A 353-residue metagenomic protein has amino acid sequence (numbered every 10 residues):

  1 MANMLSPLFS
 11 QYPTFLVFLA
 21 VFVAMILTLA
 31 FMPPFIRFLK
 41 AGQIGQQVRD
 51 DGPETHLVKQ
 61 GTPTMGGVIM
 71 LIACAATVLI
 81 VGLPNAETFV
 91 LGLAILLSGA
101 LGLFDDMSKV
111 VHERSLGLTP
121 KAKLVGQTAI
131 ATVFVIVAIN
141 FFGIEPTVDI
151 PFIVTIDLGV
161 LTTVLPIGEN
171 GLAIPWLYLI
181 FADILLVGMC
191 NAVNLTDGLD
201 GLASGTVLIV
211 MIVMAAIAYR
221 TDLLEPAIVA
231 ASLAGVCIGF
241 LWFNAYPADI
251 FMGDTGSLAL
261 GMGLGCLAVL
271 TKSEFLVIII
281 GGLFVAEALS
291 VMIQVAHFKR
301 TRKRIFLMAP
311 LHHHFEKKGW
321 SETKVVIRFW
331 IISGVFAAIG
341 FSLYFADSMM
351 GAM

Functional and structural regions predicted by a protein language model:
A2-K40, I72-G102, M107, F134-V154 (+1 more regions): Alpha-helical transmembrane segments
T14-F22, L118-A129: Alpha-helical transmembrane segments and their helix-start/interface "positive-inside/aromatic belt" motifs in integral
F38-E54, S108-L116, P310: Flexible loop linkers connecting adjacent transmembrane helices in multi-pass alpha-helical membrane transporters
R49-T62, S115-Q127, K317: Juxtamembrane helix-capping/reentrant segments at transmembrane boundaries
Q60, F152-P175: Short aromatic-rich membrane-water interface segments that cap or initiate transmembrane helices in multi-pass membrane
P84-G92, V111-G126: Membrane-interfacial loop-to-helix junctions in multi-pass inner-membrane proteins
K109-T119, I150-V160, S321: Membrane interface segments of multi-pass transport proteins and intramembrane proteases
